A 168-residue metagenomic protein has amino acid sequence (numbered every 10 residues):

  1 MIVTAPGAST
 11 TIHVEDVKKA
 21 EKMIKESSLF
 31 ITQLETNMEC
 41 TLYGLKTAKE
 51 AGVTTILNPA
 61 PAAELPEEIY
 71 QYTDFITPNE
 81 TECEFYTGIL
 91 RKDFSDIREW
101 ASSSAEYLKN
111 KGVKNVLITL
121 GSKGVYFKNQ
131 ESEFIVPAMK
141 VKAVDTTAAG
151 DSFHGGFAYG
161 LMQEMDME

Functional and structural regions predicted by a protein language model:
M1-T32, K46, E50: Conserved N-terminal subdomain of the carbohydrate kinase-like
T10-E15, T55-A62: Short gly/ser/thr-rich secondary-structure transition/capping motifs
E21-K25, Y70-Q71, N110: A short, aliphatic-rich alpha-helical micro-motif
S28, D74, K114: Conserved acidic residues
E50-T54, G112-K114: A short helix->loop->beta-strand "cap" motif at the edges of active sites that frequently abuts
A63-E68, F94-E168: Conserved phosphate-binding/catalytic region of the ribokinase-like
T73-E82: Non-cysteine beta-strand/loop elements that form the S-adenosyl-L-methionine
